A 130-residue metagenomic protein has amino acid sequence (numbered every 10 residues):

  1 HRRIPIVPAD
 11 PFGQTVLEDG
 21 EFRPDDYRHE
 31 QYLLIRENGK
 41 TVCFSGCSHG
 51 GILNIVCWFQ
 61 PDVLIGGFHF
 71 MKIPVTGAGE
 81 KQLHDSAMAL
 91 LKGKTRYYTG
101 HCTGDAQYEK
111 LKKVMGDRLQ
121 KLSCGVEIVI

Functional and structural regions predicted by a protein language model:
H1-A9, K112-I130: Binuclear metal-dependent hydrolase catalytic cores
H1-N38: Active-site-proximal loop/helix segment associated with metal-binding centers of metalloenzymes
D26-Y32, R36-C124: Cap/insert and terminal regions of metallo-dependent hydrolase folds
